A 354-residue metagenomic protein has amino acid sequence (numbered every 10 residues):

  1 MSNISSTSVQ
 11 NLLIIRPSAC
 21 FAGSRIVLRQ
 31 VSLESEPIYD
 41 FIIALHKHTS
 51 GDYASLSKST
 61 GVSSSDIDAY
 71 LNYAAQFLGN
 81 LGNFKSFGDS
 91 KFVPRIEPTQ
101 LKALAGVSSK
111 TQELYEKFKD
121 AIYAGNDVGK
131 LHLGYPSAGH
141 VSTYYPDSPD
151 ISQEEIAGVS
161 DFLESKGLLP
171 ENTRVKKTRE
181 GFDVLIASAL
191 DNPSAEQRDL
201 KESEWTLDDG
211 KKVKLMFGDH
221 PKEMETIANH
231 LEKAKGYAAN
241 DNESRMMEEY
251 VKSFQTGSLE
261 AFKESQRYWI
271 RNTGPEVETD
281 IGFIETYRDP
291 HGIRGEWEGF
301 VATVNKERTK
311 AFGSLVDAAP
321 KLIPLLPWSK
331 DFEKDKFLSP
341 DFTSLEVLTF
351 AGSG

Functional and structural regions predicted by a protein language model:
M1-T206, M216-A239: N-terminal helix-rich structural modules
S188-E204, V213-H220, G257-E307: Non-catalytic architectural context of zinc metalloproteases
D209: Glycan-association/targeting regions that enable binding to alpha-glucans and other polysaccharides
E225, K252-Q255: Generic structural signal for well-ordered, non-transmembrane alpha-helical segments in soluble/cytosolic regions
K235-A238, N242, F254-S258, F262 (+1 more regions): A generic secondary-structure signal for well-formed alpha-helical elements
S244-M247: Metallocofactor- and cofactor-centric catalytic cores in central/energy metabolism, strongly enriched
E249-K252, R267: An acidic- and aromatic-residue-enriched active-site/binding cleft used to recognize and process polar
I284-G354: Intrinsically disordered, low-complexity linker/terminal regions across diverse proteins
